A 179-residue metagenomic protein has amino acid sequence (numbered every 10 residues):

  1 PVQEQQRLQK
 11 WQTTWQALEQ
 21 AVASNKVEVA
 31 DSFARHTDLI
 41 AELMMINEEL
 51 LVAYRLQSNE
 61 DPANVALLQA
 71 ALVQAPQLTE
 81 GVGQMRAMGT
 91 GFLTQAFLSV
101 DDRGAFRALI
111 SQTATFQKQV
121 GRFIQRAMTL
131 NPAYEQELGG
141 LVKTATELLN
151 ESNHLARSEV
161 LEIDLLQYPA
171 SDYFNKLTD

Functional and structural regions predicted by a protein language model:
P1-D179: Hydrophobic alpha-helical segments
